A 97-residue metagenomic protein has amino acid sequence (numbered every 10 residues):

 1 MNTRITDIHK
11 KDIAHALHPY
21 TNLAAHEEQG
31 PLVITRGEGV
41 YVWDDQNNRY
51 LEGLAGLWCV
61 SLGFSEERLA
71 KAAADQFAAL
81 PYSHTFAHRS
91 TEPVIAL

Functional and structural regions predicted by a protein language model:
M1-E38, V94: Active-site-adjacent loop/helix segments that line or gate small-molecule/cofactor pockets in enzymes
N2-T6, R49-L97: Glycine-rich loop-to-alpha-helix module at the N-terminal edge of alpha/beta enzyme cores
K11, L23-H26, V40-V42, G53-L54 (+2 more regions): Intrinsic disorder and flexible coil segments
I13-A14, D44-D45, L69: Short, flexible segments with low predicted structural confidence
P31-E52: Active-site and channel-lining beta-strand-loop segments that bind or position nucleotide-derived/phosphorylated
